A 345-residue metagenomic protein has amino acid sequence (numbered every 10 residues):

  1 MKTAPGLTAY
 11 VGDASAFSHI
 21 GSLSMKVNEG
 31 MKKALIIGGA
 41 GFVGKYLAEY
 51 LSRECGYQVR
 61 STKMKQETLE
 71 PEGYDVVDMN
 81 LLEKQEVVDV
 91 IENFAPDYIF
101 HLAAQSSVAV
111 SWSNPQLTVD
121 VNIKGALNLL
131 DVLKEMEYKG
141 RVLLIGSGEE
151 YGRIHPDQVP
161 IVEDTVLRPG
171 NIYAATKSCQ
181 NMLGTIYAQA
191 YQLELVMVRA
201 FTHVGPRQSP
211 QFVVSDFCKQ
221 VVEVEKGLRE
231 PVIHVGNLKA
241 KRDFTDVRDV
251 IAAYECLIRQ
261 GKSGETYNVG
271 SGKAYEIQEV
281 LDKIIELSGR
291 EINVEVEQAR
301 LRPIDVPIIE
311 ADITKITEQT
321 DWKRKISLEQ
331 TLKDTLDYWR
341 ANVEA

Functional and structural regions predicted by a protein language model:
K32, L328-A345: Amphipathic terminal alpha-helices
A34-S52: N-terminal Rossmann NAD(P)H-binding glycine-rich loop of SDR-like oxidoreductase domains
G56-M64: Conserved glycine-rich Rossmann-like NAD(P)H-binding loop of the short-chain dehydrogenase/reductase
G73-E83: Rossmann-fold cofactor-recognition segment
L81-D120: NAD(P)H-binding glycine-rich loop region in Rossmannoid oxidoreductase-like domains and their noncatalytic homologs
S113-D131, R141, E149-M197, V204 (+1 more regions): Catalytic helix-loop patch of NAD(P)-dependent Rossmann-fold dehydrogenases
I154-P160, M182-D243, V247-C256, G272-A274 (+1 more regions): NAD(P)-dependent short-chain dehydrogenase/reductase
V232-I233, N237, T266-Y267, Y275-D282 (+2 more regions): C-terminal "lid/loop" region of Rossmann-like NAD(P)-dependent oxidoreductases
